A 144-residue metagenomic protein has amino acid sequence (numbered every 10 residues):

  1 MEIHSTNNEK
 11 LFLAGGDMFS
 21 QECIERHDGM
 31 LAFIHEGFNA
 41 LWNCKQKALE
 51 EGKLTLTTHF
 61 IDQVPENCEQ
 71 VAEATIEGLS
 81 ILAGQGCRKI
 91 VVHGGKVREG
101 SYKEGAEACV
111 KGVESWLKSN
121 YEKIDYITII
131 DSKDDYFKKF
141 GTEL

Functional and structural regions predicted by a protein language model:
E2-T55, H59-F60: Short, conserved "active-site rim" segments that organize catalytic pockets and cofactor/ligand binding
Q63-L144: Phosphate/ribose-phosphate-bearing ligand recognition and processing surfaces, centered on ADP-ribose/NAD(+/P+) systems
